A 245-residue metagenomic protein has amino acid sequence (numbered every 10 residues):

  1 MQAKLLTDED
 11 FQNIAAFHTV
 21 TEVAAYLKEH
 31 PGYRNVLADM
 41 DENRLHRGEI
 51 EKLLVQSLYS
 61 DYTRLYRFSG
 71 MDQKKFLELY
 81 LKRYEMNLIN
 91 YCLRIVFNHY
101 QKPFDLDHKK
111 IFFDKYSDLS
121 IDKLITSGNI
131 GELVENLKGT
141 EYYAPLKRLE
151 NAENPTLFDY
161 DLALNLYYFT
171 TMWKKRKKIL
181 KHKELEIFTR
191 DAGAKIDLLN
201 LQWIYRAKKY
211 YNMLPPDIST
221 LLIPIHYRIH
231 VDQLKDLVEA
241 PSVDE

Functional and structural regions predicted by a protein language model:
M1-E245: N-terminal domain-start signal
